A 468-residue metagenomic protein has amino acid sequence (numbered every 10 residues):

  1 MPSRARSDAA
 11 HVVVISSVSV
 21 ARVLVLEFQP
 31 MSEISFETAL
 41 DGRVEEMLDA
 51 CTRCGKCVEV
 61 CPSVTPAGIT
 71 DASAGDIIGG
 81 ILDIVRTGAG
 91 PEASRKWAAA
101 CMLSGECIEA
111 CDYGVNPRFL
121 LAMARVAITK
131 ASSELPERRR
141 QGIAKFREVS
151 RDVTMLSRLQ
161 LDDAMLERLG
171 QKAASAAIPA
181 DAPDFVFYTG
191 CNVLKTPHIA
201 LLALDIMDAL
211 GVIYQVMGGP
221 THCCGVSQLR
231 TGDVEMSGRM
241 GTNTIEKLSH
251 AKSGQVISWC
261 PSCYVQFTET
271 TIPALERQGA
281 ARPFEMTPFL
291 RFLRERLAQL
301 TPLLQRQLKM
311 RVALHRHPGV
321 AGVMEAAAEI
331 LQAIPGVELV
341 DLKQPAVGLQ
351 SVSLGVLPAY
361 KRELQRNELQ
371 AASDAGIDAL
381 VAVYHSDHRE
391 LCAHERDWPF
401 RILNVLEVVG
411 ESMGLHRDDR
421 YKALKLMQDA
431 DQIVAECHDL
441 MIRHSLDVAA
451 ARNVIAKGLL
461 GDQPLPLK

Functional and structural regions predicted by a protein language model:
R4-A5, S16: Short linear segments in intrinsically disordered or otherwise low-structure-confidence regions
H11-I15, S19-E59, S63, T129-R138 (+8 more regions): Iron-sulfur (Fe-S) cluster-binding modules
V25-R43, D71-E92, H198-L201, G355: Short, charged low-complexity linear segments at domain edges
L48, I78-Q266, T270-L275, L293-R296 (+2 more regions): Iron-sulfur-cluster electron-transfer modules
D49-P66, A99-G114, G190-N192, P220-T231 (+4 more regions): Local cysteine-cluster metal-coordination motifs and their immediate loop/turn environment, predominantly Fe-S cluster
A50-K56, P62-V85, S94-R95, V323: Hydrophobic scaffolds flanking metal-cofactor catalytic centers in soluble metalloenzymes
P283-F292: Short, conserved active-site entrance elements at the starts or edges of catalytic domains
